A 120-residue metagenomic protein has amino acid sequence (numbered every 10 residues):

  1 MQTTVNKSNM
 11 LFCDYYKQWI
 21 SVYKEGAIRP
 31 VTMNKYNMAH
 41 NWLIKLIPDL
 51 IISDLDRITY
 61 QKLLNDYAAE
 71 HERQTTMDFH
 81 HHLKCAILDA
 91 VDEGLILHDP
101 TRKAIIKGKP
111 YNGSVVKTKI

Functional and structural regions predicted by a protein language model:
M1-T4, K103: Short, structured interface segments
T4-V5, K119: N-terminal compositionally biased, intrinsically disordered segments and leader/signal-like regions
V5-N9, C13, I20-L88, D92-L95: N-terminal core-binding DNA-recognition domain of tyrosine site-specific recombinases/integrases
L11-Y15, D99-R102: Secondary-structure junction/capping motif
Q61-N65, D92-I120: Flexible interdomain linker/hinge and immediately adjacent N-terminus of the catalytic tyrosine-recombinase domain
